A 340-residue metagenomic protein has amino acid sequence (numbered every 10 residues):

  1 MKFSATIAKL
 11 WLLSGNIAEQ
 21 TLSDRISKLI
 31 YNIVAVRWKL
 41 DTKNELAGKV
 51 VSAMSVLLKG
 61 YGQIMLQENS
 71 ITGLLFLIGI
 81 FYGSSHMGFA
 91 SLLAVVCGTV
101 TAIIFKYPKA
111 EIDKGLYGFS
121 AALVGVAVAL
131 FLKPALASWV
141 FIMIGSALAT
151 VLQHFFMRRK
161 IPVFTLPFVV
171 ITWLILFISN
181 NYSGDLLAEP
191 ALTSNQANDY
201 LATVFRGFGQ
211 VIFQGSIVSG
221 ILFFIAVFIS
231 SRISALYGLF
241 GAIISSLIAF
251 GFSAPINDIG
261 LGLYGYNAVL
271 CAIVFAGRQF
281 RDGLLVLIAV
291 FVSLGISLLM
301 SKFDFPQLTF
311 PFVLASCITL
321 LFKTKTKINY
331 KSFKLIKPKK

Functional and structural regions predicted by a protein language model:
I7-Y107, G207-Q214, V218-I229, F310 (+4 more regions): N-terminal signal-anchor module of multipass membrane proteins
G98-A110, A149-R159, I221-S230, C271-G277: C-terminal ends of transmembrane helices
P108-L123, K160-P162, A235-F240, N257-L270 (+2 more regions): Short, non-helical or kinked segments that cap or interrupt transmembrane helices
A127-L176: A generic, well-ordered mixed alpha/beta core segment in the N-terminal half of proteins
W139-V140, K160-P167, L261-Y266, L287 (+1 more regions): Loop-to-transmembrane alpha-helix initiation sites
G145-S146, L166-T172, Y237-S245, L285-I296 (+1 more regions): Central hydrophobic cores of alpha-helical transmembrane segments in multi-pass integral membrane proteins
V163-S219: Long hydrophobic alpha-helical segments that form multi-pass transmembrane helix bundles in integral membrane proteins
L222, F228-A254: Conserved mixed alpha/beta catalytic, RNA-binding, or beta-rich assembly cores of soluble enzyme, regulatory
